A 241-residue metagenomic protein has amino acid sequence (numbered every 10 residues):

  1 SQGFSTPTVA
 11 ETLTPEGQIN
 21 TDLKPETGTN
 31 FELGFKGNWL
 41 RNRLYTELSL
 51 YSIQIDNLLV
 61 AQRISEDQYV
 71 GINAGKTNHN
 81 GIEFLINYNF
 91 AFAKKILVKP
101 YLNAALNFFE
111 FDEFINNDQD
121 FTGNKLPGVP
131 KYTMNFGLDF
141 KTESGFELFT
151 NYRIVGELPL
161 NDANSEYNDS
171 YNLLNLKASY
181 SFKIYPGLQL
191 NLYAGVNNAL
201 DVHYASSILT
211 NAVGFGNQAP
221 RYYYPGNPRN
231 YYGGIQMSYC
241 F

Functional and structural regions predicted by a protein language model:
S1-E32, R43-T46, L50-I72, D112-I115 (+3 more regions): Surface-exposed extracellular loop regions of Gram-negative outer-membrane beta-barrel proteins, predominantly
Q2, P25, G37-W39, K76 (+6 more regions): Residue-level signature of outer-membrane beta-barrel architecture
I19-P25, K36, V70-A74, F90 (+3 more regions): Outer-membrane beta-barrel proteins
T27-F31, N78-I82, G128-M134, S170-L174 (+2 more regions): Residues that define the transmembrane beta-barrel architecture of outer-membrane proteins
L33-G37, F84-Y88, L102, F136-T142 (+4 more regions): Residues on the lipid-exposed face of transmembrane beta-strands in outer-membrane beta-barrel proteins
R41-T46, A93-V98, S144-L148, I184-L190 (+1 more regions): Repeated loop/turn-to-beta-strand initiation elements of outer-membrane beta-barrel proteins
L50-Q54, I72-L160: Gram-negative outer-membrane beta-barrel transporters
V98-K99, E157-P159, Y180-F241: C-terminal beta-signal and adjacent terminal beta-strands/loops of Gram-negative outer-membrane beta-barrel proteins
